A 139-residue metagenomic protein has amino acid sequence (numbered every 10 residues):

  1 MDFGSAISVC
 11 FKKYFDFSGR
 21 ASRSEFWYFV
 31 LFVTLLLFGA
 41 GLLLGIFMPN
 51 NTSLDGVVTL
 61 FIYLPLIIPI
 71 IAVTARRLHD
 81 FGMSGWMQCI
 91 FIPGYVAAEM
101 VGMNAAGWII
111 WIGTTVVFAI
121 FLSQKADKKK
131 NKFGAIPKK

Functional and structural regions predicted by a protein language model:
M1-A21: N-terminal juxtamembrane cytosolic/stromal segments of multi-pass membrane proteins
V9-D16, R76, D80, A135-K138: Short amphipathic alpha-helical coupling elements at transmembrane boundaries
F11-S18, G39-L43, A97, D127: Sec/Tat-exported extracytoplasmic proteins
G19, G82-G85, A126, G134: Glycine-centered flexibility sites
A21, E25, P137: Solvent-exposed, flexible loop/coil residues
S24-T74, F81-S123: Hydrophobic alpha-helical transmembrane segments in multi-pass membrane proteins
V116-I136: Juxtamembrane cytosolic face of transmembrane helices
